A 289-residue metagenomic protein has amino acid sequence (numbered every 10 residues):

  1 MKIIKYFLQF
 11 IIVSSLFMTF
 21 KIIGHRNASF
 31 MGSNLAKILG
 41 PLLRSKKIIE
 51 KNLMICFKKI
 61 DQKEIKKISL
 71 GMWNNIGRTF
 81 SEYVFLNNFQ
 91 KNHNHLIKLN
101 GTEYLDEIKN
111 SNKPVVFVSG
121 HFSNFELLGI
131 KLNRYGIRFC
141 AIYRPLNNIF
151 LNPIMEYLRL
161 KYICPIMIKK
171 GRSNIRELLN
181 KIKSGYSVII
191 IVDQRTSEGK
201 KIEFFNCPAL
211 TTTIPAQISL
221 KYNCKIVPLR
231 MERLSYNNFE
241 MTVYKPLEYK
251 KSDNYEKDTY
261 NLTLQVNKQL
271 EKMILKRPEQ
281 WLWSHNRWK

Functional and structural regions predicted by a protein language model:
M1-S119, I154: Membrane-anchoring hydrophobic helices of lipid-metabolizing enzymes
S15, I49, L128, I154-M155 (+3 more regions): Hydrophobic alpha-helical segments typical of transmembrane helices and their membrane-interface/capping positions
L53, R159, I218-S219: Structural element of the ATP-grasp superfamily
K59, K66-L70, D106-S111, R134 (+1 more regions): Non-catalytic C-terminal accessory region of glycerolipid acyltransferases and related lyso-lipid remodeling enzymes
N92-I97, C164-K169, F204-N206, S252: Short, flexible loop segments at the rims of nucleotide/cofactor-binding pockets, characterized by
S111-G171, S197-I202, R233: Catalytic core of membrane glycerolipid acyltransferases/transacylases, capturing the structured, soluble-facing
